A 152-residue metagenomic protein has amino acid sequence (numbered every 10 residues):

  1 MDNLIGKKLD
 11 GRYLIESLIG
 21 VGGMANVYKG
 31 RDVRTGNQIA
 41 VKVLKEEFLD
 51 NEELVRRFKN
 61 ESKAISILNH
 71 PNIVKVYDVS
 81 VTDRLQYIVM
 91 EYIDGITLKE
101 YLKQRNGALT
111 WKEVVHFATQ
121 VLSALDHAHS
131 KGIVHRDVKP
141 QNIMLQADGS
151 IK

Functional and structural regions predicted by a protein language model:
E16-G22, V27: Protein kinase glycine-rich loop
G20, N60, N69-N72, L85: Flexible N-lobe loop architecture of eukaryotic-like protein kinase catalytic domains
R31-Q38: Conserved N-lobe loop of protein kinases adjacent to the ATP-binding glycine-rich P-loop
K45-I67: AlphaC helix of the eukaryotic protein kinase fold
V79: Activation-segment/catalytic-loop signature of the eukaryotic protein kinase fold
D83-T97, Y101: Conserved short submotifs of the Hanks-type protein kinase catalytic core that shape the nucleotide-binding pocket
F117-A118: Activation segment signature within eukaryotic-like protein kinase domains
L122-I133: Protein kinase catalytic-loop region centered on the HRD/HxD motif
